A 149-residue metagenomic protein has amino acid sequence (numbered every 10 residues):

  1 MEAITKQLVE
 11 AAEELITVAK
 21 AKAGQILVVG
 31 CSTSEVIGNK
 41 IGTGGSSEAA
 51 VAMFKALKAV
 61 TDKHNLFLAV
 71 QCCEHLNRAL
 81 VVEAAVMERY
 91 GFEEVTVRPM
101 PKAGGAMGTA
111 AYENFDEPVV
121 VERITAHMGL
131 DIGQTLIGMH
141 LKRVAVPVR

Functional and structural regions predicted by a protein language model:
M1-L27, S47-V60: N-terminal glycine-/serine-/threonine-rich phosphate-binding loop
V29-S34, Q71: Glycine-rich beta-strand-to-loop/alpha-helix junction loops that act as flexible
V36-G38: Short, solvent-exposed loop/turn segments at secondary-structure junctions
I41-S47: Short glycine-enriched, charge-decorated loop/helix-capping segments at active-site entrances that position
K63-H64: Helix C-cap/helix->beta junction micro-motif
E74, A79-R149: Anaerobic metallocofactor- and corrinoid-dependent redox/one-carbon enzyme cores, especially those from methanogenesis
